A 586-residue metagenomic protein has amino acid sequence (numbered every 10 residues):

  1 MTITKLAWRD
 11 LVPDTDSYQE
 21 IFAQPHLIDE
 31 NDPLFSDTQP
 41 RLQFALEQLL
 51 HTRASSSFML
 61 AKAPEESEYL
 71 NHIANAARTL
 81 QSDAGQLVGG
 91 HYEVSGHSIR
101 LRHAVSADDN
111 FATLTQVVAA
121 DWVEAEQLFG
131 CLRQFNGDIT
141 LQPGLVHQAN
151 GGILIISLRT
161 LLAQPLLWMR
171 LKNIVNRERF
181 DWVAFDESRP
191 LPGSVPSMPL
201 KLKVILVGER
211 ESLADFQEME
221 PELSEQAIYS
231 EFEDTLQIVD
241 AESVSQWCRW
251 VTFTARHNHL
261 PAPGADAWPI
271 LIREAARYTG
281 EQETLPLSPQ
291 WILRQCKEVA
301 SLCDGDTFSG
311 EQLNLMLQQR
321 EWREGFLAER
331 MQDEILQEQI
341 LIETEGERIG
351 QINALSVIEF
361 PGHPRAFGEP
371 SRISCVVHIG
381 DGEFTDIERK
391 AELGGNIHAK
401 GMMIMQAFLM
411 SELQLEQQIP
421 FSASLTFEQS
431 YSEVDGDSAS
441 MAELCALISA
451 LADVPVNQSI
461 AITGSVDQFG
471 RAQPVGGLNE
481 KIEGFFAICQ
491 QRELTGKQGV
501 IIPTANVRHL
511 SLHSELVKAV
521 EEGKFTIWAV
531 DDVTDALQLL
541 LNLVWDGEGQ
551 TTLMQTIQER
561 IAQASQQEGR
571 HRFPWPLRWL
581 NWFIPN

Functional and structural regions predicted by a protein language model:
M1-I3, R9-L11, T15-Q24, F44-L49 (+8 more regions): Peripheral, non-AAA+ core regions of ATP-driven protein-machinery
T2-Q217, Y229-D240, R249-E311, M316-S371 (+2 more regions): Conserved ASCE/P-loop NTPase catalytic core
L200, E225, E521-F525: A short helix-to-beta-strand connector/capping loop
S212-Q226, H513-A519: Short regulatory helix/loop adjacent to the ATP-binding pocket of P-loop NTPases
S374: Short, surface-exposed charged micro-motifs
